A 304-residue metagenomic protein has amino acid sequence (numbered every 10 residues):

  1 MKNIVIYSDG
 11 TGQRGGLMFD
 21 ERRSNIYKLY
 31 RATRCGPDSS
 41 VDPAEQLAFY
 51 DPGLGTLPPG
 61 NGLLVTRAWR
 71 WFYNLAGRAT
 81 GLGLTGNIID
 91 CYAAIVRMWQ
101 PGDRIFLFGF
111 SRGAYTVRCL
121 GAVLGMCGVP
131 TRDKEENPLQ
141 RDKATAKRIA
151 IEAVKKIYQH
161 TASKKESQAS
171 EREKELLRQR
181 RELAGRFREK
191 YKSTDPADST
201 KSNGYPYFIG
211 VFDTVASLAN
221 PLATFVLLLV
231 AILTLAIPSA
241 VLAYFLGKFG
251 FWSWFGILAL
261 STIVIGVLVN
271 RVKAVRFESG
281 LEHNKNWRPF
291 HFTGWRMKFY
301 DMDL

Functional and structural regions predicted by a protein language model:
M1-L304: Alpha-helical segment proximal to the catalytic Tyr-Lys
